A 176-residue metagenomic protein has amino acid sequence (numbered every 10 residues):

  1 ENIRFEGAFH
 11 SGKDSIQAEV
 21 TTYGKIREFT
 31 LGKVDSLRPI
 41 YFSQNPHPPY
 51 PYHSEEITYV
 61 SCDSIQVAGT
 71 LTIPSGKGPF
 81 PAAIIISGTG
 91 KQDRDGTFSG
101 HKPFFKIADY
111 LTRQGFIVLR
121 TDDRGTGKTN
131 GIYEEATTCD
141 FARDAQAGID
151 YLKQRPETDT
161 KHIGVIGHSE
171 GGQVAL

Functional and structural regions predicted by a protein language model:
E1-R27, Q44: Central antiparallel beta-sheet cores of small beta-barrel/beta-sandwich binding domains
R38-G78, A82: N-terminal cap/lid segment of alpha/beta-hydrolase-fold proteins
G76-Y110: Short, surface-exposed "cap/lid" segments of acyl-processing enzymes
K106-K128: Conserved alpha/beta-hydrolase
E135-P156: Alpha/beta-hydrolase active-site loop
E157-S169: Alpha/beta-hydrolase fold nucleophile elbow
G172-L176: Short glycine-enriched nucleophile-adjacent loop and the immediately C-terminal alpha-helix near the catalytic center
